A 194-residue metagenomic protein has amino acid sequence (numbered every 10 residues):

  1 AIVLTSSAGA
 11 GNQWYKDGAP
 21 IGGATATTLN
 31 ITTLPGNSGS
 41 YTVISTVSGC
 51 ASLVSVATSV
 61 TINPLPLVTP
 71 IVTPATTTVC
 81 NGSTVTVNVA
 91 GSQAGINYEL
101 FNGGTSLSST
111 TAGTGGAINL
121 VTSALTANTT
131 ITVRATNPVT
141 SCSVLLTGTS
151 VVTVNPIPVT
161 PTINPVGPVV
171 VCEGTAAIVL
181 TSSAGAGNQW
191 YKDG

Functional and structural regions predicted by a protein language model:
A1-A8, S83-G91, V170, G174-A184: A short beta-strand segment in extracellular, disulfide-stabilized domains
S6-K16, Q93-N102, S182-K192: Solvent-exposed loop segments of extracellular immunoglobulin-like
Y15-T33, G104-L120, V179, Y191-G194: Surface-exposed, flexible coil segments in extracellular/virion-facing regions
T33-S38, T122-N128: Surface-exposed, short loops/turns at beta-strand junctions within beta-sandwich domains
S48-S55, C80, P138-T147, C172: Short, exposed coil/turn segments at beta-strand boundaries within extracellular/luminal domains
T58-P64, S150-P156: Interdomain boundary/hinge segments at the C-termini of tandem beta-sandwich modules
L65-A75, I157-P168: Proline-enriched interdomain boundary motifs that mark the N-terminal boundary and often initiate the first structured
